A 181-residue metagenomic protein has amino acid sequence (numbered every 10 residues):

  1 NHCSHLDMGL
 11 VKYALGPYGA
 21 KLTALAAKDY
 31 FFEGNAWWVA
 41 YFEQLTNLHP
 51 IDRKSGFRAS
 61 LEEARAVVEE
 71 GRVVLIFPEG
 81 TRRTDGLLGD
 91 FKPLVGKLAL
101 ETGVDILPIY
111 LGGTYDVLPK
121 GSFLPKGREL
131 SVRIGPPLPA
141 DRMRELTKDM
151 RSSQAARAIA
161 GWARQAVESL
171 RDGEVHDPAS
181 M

Functional and structural regions predicted by a protein language model:
N1-S55: Catalytic core of membrane glycerolipid acyltransferases/transacylases, capturing the structured, soluble-facing
A59-M181: Non-catalytic C-terminal accessory region of glycerolipid acyltransferases and related lyso-lipid remodeling enzymes
